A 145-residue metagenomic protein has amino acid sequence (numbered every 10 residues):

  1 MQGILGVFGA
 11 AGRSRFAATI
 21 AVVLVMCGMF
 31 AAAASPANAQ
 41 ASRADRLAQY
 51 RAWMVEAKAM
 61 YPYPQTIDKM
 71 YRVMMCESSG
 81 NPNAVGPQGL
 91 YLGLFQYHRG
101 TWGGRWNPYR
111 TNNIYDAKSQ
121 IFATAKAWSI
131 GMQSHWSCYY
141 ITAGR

Functional and structural regions predicted by a protein language model:
M1-L47: N-terminal prepro-regions of secreted/extracellular proteins
G28, S35-G80: Export/targeting segments at the very N-terminus of extracytoplasmic proteins
Q49-A52, Q65-R72, L92-Y97, S119-A127: Extracytoplasmic/secreted proteins, especially bacterial periplasmic and envelope-associated proteins
S78-V85, G131-W136: Secretory-pathway/luminal and periplasmic proteins that interact with or process carbohydrate-rich
G89-N107: Substrate-binding/active-site groove segments that recognize and process beta-1,4-linked N-acetyl-hexosamine
R110-S119: A short, structured beta-strand-centered segment in the mid-to-C-terminal lobe of catalytic cores from group-transfer
Y140-R145: Catalytic cores of secreted/periplasmic lytic hydrolases that degrade extracellular macromolecules
